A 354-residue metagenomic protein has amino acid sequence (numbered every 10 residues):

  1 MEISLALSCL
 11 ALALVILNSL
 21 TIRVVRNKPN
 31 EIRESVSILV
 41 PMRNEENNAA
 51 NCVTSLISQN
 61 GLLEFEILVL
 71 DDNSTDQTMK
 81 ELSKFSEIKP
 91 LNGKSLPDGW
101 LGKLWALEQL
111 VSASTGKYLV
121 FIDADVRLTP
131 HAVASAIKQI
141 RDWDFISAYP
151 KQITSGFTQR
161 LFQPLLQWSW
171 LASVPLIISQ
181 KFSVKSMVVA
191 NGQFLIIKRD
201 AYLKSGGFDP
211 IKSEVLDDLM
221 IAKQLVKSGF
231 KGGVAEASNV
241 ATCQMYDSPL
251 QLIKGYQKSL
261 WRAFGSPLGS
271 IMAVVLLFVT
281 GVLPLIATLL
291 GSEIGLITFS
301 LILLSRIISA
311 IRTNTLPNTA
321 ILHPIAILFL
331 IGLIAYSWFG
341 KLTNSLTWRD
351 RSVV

Functional and structural regions predicted by a protein language model:
M1-I32, Q163-P164, L176: N-terminal membrane-anchoring/stem segments of glycan-assembly enzymes
S8, N92-A106, L110, Q139-I196 (+3 more regions): Long helical/loop segments within the catalytic core of UDP-sugar-dependent glycosyltransferases, especially the large
S35-S37, E66: Cell-envelope/extracellular polymer assembly enzymes that use nucleotide-activated donors
T54-E64: Short, acidic, metal-binding catalytic loop of nucleotide-sugar glycosyltransferases
S55, D71-K80, K94-S95, V126: A conserved acidic beta->alpha catalytic loop
Q77, A124-Q139: Acidic donor-binding/catalytic loop of UDP-sugar-dependent glycosyltransferases, especially processive GT2
I140, F145-W170, D200-L203, F208-G269: Catalytic donor/gating beta->alpha subdomain of glycosyltransferases that bind UDP-sugars
L277-S345: Membrane-embedded multi-pass helical conduit in multi-pass membrane proteins, especially envelope-biosynthetic
